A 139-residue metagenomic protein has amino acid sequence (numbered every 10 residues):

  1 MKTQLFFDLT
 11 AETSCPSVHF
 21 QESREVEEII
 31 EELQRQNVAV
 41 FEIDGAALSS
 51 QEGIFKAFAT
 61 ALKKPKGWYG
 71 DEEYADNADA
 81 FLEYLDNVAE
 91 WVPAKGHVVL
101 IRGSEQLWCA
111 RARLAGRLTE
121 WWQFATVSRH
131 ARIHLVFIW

Functional and structural regions predicted by a protein language model:
M1-E73, A80, V88-W139: N-terminal intrinsically disordered, low-complexity segments enriched in P/E/S/T
